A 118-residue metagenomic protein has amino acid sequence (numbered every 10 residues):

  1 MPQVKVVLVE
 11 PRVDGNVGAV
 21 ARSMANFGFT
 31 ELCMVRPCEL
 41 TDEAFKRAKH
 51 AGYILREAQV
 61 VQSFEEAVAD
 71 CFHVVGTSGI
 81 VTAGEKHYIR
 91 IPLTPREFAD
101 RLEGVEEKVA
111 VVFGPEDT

Functional and structural regions predicted by a protein language model:
M1-T118: Post-transcriptional modification and biogenesis factors for structured RNAs of the translation apparatus
